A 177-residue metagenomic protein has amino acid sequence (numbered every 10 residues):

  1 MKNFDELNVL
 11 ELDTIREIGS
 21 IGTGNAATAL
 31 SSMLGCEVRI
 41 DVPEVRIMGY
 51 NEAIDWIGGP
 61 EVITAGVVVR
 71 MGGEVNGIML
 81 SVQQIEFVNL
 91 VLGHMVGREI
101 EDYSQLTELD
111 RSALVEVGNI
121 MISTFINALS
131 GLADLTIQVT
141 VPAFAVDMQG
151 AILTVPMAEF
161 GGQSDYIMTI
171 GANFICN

Functional and structural regions predicted by a protein language model:
K2-N177: Composition-driven recognition of glycine/serine/threonine/acidic- and proline-rich low-complexity segments and repeats
